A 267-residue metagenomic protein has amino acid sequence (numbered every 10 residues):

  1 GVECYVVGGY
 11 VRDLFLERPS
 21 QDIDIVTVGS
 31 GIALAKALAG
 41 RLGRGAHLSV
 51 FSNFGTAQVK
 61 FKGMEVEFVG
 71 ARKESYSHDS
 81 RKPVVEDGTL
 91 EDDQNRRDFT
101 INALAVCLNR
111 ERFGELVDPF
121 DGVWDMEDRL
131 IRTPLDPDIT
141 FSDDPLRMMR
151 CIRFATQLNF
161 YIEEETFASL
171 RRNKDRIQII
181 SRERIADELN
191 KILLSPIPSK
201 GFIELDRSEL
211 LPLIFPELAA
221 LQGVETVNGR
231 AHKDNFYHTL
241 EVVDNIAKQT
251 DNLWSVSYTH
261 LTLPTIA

Functional and structural regions predicted by a protein language model:
G1-A267: Catalytic cores of the polymerase beta-like nucleotidyltransferase superfamily and closely associated nucleotide
